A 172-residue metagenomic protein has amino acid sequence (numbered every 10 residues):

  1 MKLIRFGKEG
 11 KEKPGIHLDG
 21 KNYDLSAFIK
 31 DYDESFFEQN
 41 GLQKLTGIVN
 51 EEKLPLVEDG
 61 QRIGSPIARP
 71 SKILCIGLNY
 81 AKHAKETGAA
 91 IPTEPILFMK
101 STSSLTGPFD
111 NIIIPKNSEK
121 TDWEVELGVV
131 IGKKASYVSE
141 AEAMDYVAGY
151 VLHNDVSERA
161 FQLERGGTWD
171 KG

Functional and structural regions predicted by a protein language model:
M1-P95: N-terminal non-catalytic cap/leader segment that marks the start of a structured domain
P70-G172: Glycine-enriched loop-and-adjacent helix/strand subsegments that border the catalytic/binding cleft of enzyme cores
